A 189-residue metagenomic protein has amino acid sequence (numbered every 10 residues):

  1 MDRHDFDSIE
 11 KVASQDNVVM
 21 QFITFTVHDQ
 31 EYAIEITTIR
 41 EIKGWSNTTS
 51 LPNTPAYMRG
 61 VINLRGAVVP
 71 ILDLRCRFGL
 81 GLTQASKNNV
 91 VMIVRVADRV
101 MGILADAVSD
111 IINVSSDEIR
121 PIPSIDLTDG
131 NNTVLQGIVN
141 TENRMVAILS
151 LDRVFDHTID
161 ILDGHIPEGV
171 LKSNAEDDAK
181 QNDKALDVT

Functional and structural regions predicted by a protein language model:
M1-T189: An acidic, low-aromatic, low-complexity terminal/linker signal
